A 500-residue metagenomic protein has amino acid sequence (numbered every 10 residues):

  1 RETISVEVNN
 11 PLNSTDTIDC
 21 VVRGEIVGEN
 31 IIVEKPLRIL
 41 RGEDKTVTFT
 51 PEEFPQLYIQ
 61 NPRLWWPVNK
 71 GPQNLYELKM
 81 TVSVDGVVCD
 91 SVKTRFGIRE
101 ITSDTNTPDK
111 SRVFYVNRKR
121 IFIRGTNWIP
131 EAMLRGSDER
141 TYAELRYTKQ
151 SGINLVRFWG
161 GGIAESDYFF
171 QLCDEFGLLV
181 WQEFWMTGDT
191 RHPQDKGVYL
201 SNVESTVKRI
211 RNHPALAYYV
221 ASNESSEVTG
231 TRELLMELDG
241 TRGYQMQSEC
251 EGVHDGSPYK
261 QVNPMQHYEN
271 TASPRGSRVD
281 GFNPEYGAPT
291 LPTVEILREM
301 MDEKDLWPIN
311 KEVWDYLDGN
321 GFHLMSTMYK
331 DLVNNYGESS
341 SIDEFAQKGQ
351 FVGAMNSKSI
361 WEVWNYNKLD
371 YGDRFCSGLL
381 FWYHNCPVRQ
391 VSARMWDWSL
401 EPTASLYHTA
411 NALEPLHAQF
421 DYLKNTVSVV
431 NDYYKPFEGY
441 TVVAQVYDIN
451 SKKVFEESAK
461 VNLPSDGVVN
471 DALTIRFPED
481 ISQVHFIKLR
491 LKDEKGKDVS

Functional and structural regions predicted by a protein language model:
R1-V156, A164, Y366, D370-C376 (+2 more regions): Secreted/periplasmic carbohydrate-active enzymes, especially glycoside hydrolases
E2, D90, E204-E312: Active-site region of glycoside hydrolase catalytic domains
K79-S83, Y168, L172-F176, R209 (+5 more regions): Alpha-helical structural signal in soluble globular domains
V87-Y218, D318-M355: Active-site-adjacent substrate/metal-binding segments within catalytic domains of carbohydrate-active enzymes
D104, P130-A132, I163-S166, G188-T190 (+8 more regions): Flexible loop/turn segments at secondary-structure boundaries
A217-Y218, T241-S248, G378, A418-D421 (+1 more regions): Acidic/polar loop patches that form or flank catalytic/metal-binding clefts of enzymes that bind anionic ligands
T271-Q445: Substrate-binding clefts and catalytic carboxylate motifs of secreted carbohydrate-active enzymes
